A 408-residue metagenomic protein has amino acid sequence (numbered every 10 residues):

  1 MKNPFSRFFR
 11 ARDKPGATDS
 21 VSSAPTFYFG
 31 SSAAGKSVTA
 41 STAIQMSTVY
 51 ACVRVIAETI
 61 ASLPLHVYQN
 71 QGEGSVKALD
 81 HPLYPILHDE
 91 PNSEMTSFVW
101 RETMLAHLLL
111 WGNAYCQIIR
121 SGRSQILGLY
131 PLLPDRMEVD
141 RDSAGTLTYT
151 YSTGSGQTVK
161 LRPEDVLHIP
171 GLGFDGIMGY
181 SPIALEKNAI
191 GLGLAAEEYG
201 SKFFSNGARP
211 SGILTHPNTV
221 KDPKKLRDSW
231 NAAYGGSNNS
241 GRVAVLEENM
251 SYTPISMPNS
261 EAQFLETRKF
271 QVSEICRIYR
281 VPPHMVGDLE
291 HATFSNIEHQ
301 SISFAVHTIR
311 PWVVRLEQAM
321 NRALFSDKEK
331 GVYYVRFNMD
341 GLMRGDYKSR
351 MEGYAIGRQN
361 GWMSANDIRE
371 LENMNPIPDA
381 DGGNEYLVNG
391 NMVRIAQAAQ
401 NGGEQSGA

Functional and structural regions predicted by a protein language model:
M1-R277, V281-H284, D288, F294 (+3 more regions): Structured, contiguous alpha/beta core segments that scaffold functional sites
P210, D222, L226-W230, Q271 (+6 more regions): General structural feature for long, well-ordered alpha-helical segments within catalytic domains of soluble enzymes
P258-E261, S301, E352-G353: Short, surface-exposed amphipathic charged segments that create phosphate/polyanion-binding patches used for binding
I297-E298: Small-residue-rich helix-loop
S301-Y334, N384-A408: Long, compositionally biased
R315-A319, A323-D327, G357-G361, L371 (+1 more regions): Hydrophobic alpha-helical segments
Y333, M339-R344, M351, G357: Non-transmembrane, aqueous-exposed alpha-helical and coiled segments at domain scale
G345-Y347, P378: Short active-site-adjacent structural elements
